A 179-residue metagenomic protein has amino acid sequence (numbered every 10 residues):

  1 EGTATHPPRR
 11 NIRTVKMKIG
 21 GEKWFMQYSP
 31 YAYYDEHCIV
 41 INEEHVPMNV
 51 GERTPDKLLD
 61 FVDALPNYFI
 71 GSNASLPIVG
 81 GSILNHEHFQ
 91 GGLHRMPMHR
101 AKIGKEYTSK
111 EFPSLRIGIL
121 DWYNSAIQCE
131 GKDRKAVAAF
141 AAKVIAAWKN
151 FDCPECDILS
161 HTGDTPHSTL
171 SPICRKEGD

Functional and structural regions predicted by a protein language model:
E1-M48, Y123, A138-A141, A147-D179: Active-site microenvironments that recognize anionic phosphate/pyrophosphate groups
P7, N11-R13, H45-I70: Helical scaffold of the NTase/Pol beta-like nucleotidyltransferase catalytic core
W24-S29, T54-V62, T108-L115: Structured alpha-helical segments in the cores of large, soluble enzyme domains
M26, I70, E87-F89: Hydrophobic faces of well-ordered beta-strands that scaffold small-molecule active sites in alpha/beta enzyme cores
E36-H37, N42, V79-M96, D179: Histidine-centered divalent-metal-coordination microenvironment in nucleic-acid enzymes
L59, H88, A142-I145: Generic solvent-exposed, charged/amphipathic alpha-helical segments that serve as macromolecular interface scaffolds
P66-A74, V79-S82, G91-A142, K149-D152: Catalytic or ion-translocation cores adjacent to nucleophile or general acid/base/metal-coordination motifs in diverse
P77-N85, T162-H167: Beta-rich nucleic-acid/ligand-interaction surfaces
